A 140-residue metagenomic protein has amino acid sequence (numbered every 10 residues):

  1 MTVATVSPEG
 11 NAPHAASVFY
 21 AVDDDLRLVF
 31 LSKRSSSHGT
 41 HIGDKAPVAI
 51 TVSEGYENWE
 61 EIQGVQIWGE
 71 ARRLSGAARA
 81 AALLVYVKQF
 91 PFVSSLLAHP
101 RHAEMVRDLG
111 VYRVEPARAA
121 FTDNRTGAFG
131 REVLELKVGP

Functional and structural regions predicted by a protein language model:
M1-R34, T40-I42, V48-E54, I62-I67: Short beta-strand segments
T5-S7, S53-N58, V93-R101: A short, aromatic/hydrophobic, helix- or strand-capping loop or linear motif that either lines the entrance/gate
N11, H38, N58, A77 (+1 more regions): Residue-level signal for secondary-structure boundary sites
R34-S35, A117: A generic "binding-loop/recognition-motif" signal
S36-H38, E57, G127-F129: Short, surface-exposed beta-strand-loop junctions and turns on beta-sheet-rich folds
G43-D44, V87: Alpha-helix boundary recognition
Q63-P140: Charged, gly/pro-rich active-site loop segments
